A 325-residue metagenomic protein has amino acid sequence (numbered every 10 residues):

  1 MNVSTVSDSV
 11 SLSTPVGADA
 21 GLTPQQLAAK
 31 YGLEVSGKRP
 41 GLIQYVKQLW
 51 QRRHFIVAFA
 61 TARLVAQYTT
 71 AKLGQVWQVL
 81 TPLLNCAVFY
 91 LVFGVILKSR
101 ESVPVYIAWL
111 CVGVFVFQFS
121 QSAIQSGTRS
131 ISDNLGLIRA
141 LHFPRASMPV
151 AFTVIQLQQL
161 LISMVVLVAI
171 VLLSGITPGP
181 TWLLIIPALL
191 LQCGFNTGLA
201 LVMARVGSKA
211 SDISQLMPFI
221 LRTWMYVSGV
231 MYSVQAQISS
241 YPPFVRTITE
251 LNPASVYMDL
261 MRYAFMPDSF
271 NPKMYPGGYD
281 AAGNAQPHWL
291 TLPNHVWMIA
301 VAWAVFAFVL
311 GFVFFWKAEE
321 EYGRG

Functional and structural regions predicted by a protein language model:
N2-G325: Hydrophobic transmembrane alpha-helices and immediately adjacent juxtamembrane helices of multi-pass inner-membrane
